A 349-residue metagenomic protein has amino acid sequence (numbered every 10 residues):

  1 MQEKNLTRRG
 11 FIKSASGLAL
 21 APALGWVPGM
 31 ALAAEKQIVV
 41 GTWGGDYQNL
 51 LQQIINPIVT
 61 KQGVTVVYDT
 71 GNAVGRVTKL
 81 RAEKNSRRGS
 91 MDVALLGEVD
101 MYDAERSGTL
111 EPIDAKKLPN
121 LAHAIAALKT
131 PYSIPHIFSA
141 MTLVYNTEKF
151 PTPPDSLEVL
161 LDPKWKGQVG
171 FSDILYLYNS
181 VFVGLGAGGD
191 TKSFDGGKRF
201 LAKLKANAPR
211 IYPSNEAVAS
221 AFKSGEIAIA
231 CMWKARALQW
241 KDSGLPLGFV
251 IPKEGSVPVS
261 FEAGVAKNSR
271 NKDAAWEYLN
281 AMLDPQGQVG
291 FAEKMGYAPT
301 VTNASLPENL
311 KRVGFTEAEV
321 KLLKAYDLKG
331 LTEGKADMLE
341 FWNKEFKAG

Functional and structural regions predicted by a protein language model:
Q2-A19: N-terminal secretory signal peptides and thylakoid transit peptides that target proteins across membranes
A34-Y102: Early extracytoplasmic/lumenal segment of secretory-pathway proteins
G44-Q52, V74, G89-E226: Extracytoplasmic ligand-binding site segments that recognize negatively charged/polar headgroups
M101-E105, K223, A228-P246: A ligand-binding cleft/hinge motif common to bilobed small-molecule-binding domains
F138-S139, F200-L204, S243-K267, T302-N303: Periplasmic-binding protein-like
T142-K149, G184-A187, V259-K272, G290: A bilobed periplasmic-binding-protein/Venus flytrap-type ligand-binding module shared by bacterial periplasmic
A266-Y326: Mature extracytoplasmic/periplasmic domains
N309-G349: Extracellular/periplasmic bilobal clamshell ligand-binding domains
